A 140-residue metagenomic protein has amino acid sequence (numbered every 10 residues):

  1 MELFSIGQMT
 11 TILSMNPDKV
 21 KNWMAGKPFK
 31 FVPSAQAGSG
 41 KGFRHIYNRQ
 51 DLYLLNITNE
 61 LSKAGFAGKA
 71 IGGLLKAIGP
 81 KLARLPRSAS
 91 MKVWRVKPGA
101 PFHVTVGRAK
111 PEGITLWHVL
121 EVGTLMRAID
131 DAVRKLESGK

Functional and structural regions predicted by a protein language model:
I6-G7, K69: Residues within the helices of the helix-turn-helix
Q8-L13: Short alpha-helical "recognition helix" segments of helix-turn-helix
M15-F43: Major-groove DNA-recognition helix of helix-turn-helix-type DNA-binding domains
G40-N56, E60-L61: Intrinsically disordered, low-complexity basic tails/linkers immediately adjacent to helix-turn-helix/homeobox/MYB/SANT
N59-K140: Basic Lys/Arg-rich amphipathic helical interaction modules
